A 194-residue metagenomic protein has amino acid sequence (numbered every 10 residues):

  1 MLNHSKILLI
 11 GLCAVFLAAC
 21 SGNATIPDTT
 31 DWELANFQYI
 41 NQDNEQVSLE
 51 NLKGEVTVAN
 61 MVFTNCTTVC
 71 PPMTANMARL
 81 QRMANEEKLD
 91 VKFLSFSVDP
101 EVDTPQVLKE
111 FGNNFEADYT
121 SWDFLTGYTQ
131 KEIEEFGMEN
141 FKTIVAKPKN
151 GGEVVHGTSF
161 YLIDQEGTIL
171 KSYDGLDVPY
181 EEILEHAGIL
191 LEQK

Functional and structural regions predicted by a protein language model:
M1-L9: Bacterial N-terminal signal peptides that target proteins for export
V15-A19: C-terminal motif of bacterial Sec signal peptides marking the signal peptidase cleavage site
N23-E50, A75: N-terminal "domain-start" segment that seeds a small globular fold
L34-A35, V56-T57, G157-S159: Short loop/turn microsegments at loop-to-beta-strand junctions
S48-P71, M77: Short active-site neighborhood of thiol/selenol oxidoreductases, capturing the structured segment around
A75-F136: Structural microenvironment flanking redox-active thiols in thiol-disulfide oxidoreductases
T129-H186: Thiol/disulfide oxidoreductase modules built on the thioredoxin-like
